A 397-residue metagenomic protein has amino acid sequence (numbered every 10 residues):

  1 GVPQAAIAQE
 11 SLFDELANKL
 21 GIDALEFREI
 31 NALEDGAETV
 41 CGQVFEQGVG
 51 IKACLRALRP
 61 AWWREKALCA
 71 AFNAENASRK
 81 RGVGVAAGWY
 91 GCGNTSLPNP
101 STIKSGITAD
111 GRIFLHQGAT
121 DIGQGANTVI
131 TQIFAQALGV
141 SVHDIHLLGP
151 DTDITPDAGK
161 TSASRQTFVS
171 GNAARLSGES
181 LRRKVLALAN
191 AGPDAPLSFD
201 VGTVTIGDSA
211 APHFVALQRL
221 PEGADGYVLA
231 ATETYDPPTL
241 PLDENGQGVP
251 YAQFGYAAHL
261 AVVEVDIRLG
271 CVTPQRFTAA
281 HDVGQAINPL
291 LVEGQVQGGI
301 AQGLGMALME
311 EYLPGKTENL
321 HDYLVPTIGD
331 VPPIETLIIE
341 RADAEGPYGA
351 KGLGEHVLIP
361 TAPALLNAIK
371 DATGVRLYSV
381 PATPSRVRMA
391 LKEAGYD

Functional and structural regions predicted by a protein language model:
V2-A86, Q132-D397: C-terminal catalytic domains of large/alpha subunits in multi-subunit enzymes
C92-T155, V169-S170: Catalytic phosphate/nucleotide-handling subdomain of diverse soluble enzymes
